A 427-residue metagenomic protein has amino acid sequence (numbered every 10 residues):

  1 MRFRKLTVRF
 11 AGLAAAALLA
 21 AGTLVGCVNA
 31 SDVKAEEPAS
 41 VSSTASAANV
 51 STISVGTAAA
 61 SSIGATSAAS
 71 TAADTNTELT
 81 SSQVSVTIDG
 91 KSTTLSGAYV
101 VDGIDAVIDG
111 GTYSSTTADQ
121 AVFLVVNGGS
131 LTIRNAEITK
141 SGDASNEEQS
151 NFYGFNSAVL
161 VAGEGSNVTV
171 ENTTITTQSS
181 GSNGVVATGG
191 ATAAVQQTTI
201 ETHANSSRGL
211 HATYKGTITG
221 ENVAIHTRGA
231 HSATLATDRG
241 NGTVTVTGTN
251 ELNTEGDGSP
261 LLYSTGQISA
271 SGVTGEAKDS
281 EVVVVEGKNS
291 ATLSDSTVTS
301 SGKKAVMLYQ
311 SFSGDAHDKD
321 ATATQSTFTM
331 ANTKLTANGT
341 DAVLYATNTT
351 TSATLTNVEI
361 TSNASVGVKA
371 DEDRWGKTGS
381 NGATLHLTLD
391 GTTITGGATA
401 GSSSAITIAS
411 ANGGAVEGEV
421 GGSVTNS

Functional and structural regions predicted by a protein language model:
M1-A14: Bacterial Sec-dependent N-terminal signal peptides
G22-G26: C-terminal motif of bacterial Sec signal peptides marking the signal peptidase cleavage site
V28-S31: Bacterial signal peptide processing site
V33-A73: Low-complexity, Pro/Thr/Ser/Glu-rich flexible segments characteristic of extracytoplasmic/periplasmic regions
I53-V55, I63-S145: N-terminal segments that cap or nucleate solenoid repeat domains
L79-S81, I88, L95, D105-G110 (+15 more regions): All-beta strand scaffolds that present successive hydrophobic residues in beta-strands
K91-A98, T117-L124, E147-V161, S179-V186 (+8 more regions): Extracellular beta-strand/beta-solenoid scaffold signature
G111-S115, A121-H203: Post-signal peptide N-terminal segment of secreted/secretory-pathway proteins
